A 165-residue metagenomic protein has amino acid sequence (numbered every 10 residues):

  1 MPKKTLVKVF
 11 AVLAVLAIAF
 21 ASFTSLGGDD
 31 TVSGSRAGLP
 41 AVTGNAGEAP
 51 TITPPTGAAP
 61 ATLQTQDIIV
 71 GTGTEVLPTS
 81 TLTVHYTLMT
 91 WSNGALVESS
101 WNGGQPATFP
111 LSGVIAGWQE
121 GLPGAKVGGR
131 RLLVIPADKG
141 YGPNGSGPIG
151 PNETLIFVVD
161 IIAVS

Functional and structural regions predicted by a protein language model:
M1-S165: Cross-family detector of peptidyl-prolyl cis-trans isomerase
